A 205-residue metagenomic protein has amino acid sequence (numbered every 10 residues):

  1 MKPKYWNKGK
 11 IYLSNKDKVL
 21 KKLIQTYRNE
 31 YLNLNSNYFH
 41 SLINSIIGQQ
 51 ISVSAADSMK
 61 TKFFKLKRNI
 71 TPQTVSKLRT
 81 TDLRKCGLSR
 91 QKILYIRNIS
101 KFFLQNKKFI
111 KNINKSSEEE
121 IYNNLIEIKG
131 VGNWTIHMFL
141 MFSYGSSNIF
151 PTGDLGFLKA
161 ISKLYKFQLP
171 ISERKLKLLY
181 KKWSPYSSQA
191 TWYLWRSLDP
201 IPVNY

Functional and structural regions predicted by a protein language model:
M1-E30, E119-E120, N133-F142, S146-Y205: C-terminal accessory module of base-excision DNA glycosylases/AP lyases that mediates lesion recognition and DNA
K8, N15-T61, K65-R68: A positional/architectural concept
V19, L23, I51-S52, A56-E127 (+1 more regions): Alpha-helical ds-nucleic-acid-binding substructure associated with the helix-hairpin-helix region of base-excision DNA
L32-H40, G87-R90, Y180-S187: Structural motif
F39-I43, V75-R79, E118-I121, F157 (+1 more regions): N-terminal alpha-helical segment
L42-I47, I96-S100, F139-L140, A190-L194: Short alpha-helical scaffolding segments that buttress acidic/His motifs in well-ordered protein cores
I43-N44, G48, T80-R84, Y122 (+4 more regions): Amphipathic alpha-helical segments within well-ordered protein domains
